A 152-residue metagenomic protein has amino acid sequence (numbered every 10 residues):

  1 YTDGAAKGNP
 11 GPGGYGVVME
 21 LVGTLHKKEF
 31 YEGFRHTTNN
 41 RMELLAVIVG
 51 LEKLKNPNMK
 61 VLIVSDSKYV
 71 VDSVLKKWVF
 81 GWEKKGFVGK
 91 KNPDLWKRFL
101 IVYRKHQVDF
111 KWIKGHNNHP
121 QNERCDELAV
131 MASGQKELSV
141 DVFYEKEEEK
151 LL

Functional and structural regions predicted by a protein language model:
T2-P12, I48-R124, L128, S133 (+1 more regions): RNase H catalytic domain
G14-L21: Short beta-strand scaffold segments in enzyme catalytic cores
G23, D126, E148-L151: Intrinsically disordered, low-complexity segments enriched in glycine/proline and serine/threonine
G23-M42: A short, polar/acidic, helix/strand-boundary loop motif
K28-G33, N92-K97, V140-E145: Short C-terminal domain-edge/linker segments immediately following a structured domain
E43, V47: Short, conserved alpha-helix that lines the donor NDP-sugar binding/gating region of sugar-transfer enzymes
G134-L152: Acidic two-metal-ion nuclease catalytic site recognized across multiple nuclease folds, prominently DnaQ/RNase D-T
